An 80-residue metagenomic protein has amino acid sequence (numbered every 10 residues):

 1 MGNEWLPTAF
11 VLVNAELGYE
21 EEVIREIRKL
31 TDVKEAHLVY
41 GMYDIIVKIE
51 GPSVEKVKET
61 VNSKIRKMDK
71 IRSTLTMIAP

Functional and structural regions predicted by a protein language model:
M1-P80: A compositional/biophysical signature of low hydrophobicity enriched in polar/charged and small residues
